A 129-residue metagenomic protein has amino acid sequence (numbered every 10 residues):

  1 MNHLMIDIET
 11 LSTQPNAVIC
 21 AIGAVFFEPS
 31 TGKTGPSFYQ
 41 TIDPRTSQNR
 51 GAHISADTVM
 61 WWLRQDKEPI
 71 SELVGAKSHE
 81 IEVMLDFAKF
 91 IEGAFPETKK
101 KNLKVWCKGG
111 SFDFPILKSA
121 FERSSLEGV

Functional and structural regions predicted by a protein language model:
N2-L4, E9-C107: Conserved non-catalytic scaffold segment of RNase H-like nuclease domains
S111-V129: Substrate-recognition/cap helix-loop segment adjacent to the acidic, metal-dependent catalytic center of Asp-based
